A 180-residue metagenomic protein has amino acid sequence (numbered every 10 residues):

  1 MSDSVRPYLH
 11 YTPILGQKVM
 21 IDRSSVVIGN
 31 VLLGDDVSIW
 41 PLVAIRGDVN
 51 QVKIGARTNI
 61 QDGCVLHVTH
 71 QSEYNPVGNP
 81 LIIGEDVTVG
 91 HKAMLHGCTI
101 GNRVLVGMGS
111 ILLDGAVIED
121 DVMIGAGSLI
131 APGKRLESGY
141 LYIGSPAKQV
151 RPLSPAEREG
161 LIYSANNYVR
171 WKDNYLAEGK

Functional and structural regions predicted by a protein language model:
M1-I39: N-terminal segments that cap or nucleate solenoid repeat domains
M1-L15, D48, I54-I83, H91-K92 (+1 more regions): Glycine-rich hexapeptide-repeat left-handed beta-helix
N30, G47-V49: Charged, well-structured alpha/beta interaction segments
P41-V43: N-terminal beta-strand/beta-hairpin edge segment
T88: Short HxH-centered metal-ligating active-site micro-motif
